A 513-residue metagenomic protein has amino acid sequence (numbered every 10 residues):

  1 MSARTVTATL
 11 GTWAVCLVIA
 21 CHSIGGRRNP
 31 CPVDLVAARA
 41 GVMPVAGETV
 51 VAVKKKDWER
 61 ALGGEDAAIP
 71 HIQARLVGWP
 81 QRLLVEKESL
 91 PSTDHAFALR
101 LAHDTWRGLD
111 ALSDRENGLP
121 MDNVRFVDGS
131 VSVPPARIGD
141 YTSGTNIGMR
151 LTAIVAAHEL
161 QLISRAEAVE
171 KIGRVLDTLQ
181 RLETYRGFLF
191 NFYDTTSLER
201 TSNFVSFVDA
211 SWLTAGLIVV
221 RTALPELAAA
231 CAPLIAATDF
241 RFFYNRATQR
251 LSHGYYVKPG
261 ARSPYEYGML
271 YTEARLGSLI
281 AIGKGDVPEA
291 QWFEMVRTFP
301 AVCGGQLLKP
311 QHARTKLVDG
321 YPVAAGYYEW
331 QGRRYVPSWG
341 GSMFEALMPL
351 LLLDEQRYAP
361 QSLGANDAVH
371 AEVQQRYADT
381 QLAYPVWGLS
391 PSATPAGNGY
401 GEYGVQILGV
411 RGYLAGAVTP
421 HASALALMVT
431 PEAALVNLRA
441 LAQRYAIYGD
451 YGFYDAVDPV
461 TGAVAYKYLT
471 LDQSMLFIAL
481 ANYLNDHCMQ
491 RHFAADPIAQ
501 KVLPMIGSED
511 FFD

Functional and structural regions predicted by a protein language model:
M1-G11: Bacterial N-terminal signal peptides that target proteins for export
S2, V18-A20, E48: Residue-level recognition of conserved structural "scaffold" positions that shape functional pockets and channels
R4, R27-R28, R39: Basic polycationic patches enriched in arginine
T9-A20: Bacterial N-terminal signal peptides
C31-D513: Ser/Thr/Asn(+Pro)-rich, low-complexity disordered segments
